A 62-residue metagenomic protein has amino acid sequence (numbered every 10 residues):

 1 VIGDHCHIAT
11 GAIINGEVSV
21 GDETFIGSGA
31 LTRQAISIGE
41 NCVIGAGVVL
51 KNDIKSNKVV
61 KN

Functional and structural regions predicted by a protein language model:
V1-N62: Structural signal for interior beta-strand "rungs" in well-ordered beta-sheet cores of soluble enzyme domains
